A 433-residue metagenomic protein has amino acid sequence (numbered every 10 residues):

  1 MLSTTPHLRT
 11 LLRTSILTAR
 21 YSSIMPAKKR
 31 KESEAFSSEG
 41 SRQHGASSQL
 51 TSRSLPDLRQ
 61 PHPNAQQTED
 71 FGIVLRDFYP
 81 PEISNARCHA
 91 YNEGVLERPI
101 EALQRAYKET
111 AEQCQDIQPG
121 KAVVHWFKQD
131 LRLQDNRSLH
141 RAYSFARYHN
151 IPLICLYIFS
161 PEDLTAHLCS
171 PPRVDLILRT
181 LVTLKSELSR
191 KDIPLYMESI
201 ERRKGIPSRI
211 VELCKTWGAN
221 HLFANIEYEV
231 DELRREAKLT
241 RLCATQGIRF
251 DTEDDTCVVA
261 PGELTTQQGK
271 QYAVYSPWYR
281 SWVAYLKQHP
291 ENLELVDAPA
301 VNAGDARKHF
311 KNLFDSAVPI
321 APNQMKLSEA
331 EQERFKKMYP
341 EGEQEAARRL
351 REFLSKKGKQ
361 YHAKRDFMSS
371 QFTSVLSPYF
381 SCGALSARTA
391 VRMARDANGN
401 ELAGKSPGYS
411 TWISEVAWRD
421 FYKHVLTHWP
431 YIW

Functional and structural regions predicted by a protein language model:
L2, L11-L12, I16-L17, Y21-P290: Trp/Phe/Arg-rich N-terminal binding region typifying the photolyase-homology
E32-Y79, N85, Q118-G120, K270-W433: Glycine/tryptophan-enriched, flexible segments
